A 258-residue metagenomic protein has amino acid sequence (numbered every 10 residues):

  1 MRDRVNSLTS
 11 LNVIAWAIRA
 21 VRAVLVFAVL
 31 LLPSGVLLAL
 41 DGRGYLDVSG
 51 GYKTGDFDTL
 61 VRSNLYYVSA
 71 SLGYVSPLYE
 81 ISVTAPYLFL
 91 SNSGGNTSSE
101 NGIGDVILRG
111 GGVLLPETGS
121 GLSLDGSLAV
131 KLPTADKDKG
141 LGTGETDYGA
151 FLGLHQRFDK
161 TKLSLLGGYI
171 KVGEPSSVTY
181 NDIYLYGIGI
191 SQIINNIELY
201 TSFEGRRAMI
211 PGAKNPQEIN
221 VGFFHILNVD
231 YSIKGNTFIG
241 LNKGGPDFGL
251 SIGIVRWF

Functional and structural regions predicted by a protein language model:
M1-G42: Cleavable N-terminal export/targeting peptides
A39-E174, I183-N236, L241-F258: Transmembrane beta-barrel domains of Gram-negative outer membranes and organellar outer membranes
V178: Active-site cleft segment of glycoside hydrolase catalytic domains centered on the general acid/base Glu
